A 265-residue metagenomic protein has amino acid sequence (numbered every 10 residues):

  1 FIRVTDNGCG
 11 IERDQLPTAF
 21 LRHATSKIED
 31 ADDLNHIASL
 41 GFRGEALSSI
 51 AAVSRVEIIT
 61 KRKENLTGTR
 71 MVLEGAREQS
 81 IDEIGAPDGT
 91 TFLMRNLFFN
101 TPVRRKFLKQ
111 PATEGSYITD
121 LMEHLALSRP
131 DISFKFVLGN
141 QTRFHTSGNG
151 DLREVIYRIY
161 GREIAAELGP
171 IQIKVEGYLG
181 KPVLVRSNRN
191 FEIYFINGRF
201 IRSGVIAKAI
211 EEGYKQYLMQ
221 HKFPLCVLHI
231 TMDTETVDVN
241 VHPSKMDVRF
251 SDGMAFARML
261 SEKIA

Functional and structural regions predicted by a protein language model:
F1-A265: N-terminal phosphate-binding caps/lids of nucleotide- and nucleic-acid-binding domains
